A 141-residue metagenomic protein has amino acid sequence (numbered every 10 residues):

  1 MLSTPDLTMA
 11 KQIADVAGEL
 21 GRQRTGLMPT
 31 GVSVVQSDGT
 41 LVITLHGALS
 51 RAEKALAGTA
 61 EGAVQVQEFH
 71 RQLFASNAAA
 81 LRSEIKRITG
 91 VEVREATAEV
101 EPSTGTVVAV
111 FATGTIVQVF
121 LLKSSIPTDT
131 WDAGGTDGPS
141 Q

Functional and structural regions predicted by a protein language model:
M1-Q141: Interaction-mediating elements
